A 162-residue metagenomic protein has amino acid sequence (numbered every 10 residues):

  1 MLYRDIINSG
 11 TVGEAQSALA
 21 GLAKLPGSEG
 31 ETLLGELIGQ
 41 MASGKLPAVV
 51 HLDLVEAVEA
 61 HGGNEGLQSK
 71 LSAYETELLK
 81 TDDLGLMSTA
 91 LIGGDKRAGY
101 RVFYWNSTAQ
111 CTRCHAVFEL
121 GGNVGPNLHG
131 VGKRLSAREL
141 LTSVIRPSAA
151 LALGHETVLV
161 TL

Functional and structural regions predicted by a protein language model:
M1-N106, A116, V124, G130-K133 (+1 more regions): Long, ordered, helix-rich scaffold segments
T89-A90, G94-D95, Y100, A149-L162: Surface beta-strand/loop "capping" patches
N106, R146-A150: Generic structural signal for alpha-helix termini and adjacent loop/cap motifs
Q110: The −1 position to Zn-ligating cysteines in a subset of zinc-ribbon hairpins
R113: Short, cysteine/histidine-rich loop/knuckle motifs that typically chelate Zn2+
F118-E119, A149: Short polar/acidic secondary-structure junctions
L120-I145, E156, T161: Gly/Gly-Pro-rich "capping" loops immediately C-terminal to redox-active cysteine motifs in periplasmic/lumenal
